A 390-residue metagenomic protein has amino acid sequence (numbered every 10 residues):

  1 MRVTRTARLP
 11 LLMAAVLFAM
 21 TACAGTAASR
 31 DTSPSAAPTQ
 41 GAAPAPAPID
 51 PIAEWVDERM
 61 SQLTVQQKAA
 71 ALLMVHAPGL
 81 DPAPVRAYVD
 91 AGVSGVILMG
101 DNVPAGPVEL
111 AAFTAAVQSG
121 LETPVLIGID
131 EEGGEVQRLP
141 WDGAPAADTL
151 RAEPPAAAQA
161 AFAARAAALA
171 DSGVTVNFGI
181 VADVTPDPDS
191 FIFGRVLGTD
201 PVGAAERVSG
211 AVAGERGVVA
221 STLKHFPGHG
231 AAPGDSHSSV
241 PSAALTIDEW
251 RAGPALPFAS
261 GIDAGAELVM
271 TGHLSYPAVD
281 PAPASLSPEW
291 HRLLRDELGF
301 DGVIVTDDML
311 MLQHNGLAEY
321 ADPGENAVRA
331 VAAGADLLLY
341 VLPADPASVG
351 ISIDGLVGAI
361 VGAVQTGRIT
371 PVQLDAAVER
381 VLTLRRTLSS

Functional and structural regions predicted by a protein language model:
M1-T21: Sec-dependent bacterial lipoprotein signal peptides
L11, T21-S61, S390: N-terminal low-complexity, Pro/Thr-rich disordered segments that flank secretion/membrane-targeting signals
P48-E109: DNA-contacting surface of Y-family translesion DNA polymerases
T64, P104-A116, G203-I351, G355-G362 (+1 more regions): Second-shell residues forming the walls of enzyme active-site clefts
A70-A77, S94-L98, V125-E131, V176-I180 (+4 more regions): Hydrophobic faces of well-ordered beta-strands that scaffold small-molecule active sites in alpha/beta enzyme cores
P78-V89, A158-A168, R251-F258, A321-A327: Short, acidic/polar
Q118-G143, A158-D183, A204-G228: Glycine-rich, aromatic-flanked loop segments that form ligand/cofactor-binding clefts across common enzyme folds
V364-S390: Mid-to-C-terminal alpha-helical segments outside catalytic/metal-binding sites
